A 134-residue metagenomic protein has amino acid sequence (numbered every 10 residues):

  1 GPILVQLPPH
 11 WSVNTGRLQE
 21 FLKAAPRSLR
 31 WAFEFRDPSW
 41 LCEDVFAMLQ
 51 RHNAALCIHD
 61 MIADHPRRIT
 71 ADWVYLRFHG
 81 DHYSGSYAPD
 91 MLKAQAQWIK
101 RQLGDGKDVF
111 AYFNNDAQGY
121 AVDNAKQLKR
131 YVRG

Functional and structural regions predicted by a protein language model:
G1-G134: Residues lining hydrophobic/aromatic ligand-binding pockets adjacent to catalytic sites
